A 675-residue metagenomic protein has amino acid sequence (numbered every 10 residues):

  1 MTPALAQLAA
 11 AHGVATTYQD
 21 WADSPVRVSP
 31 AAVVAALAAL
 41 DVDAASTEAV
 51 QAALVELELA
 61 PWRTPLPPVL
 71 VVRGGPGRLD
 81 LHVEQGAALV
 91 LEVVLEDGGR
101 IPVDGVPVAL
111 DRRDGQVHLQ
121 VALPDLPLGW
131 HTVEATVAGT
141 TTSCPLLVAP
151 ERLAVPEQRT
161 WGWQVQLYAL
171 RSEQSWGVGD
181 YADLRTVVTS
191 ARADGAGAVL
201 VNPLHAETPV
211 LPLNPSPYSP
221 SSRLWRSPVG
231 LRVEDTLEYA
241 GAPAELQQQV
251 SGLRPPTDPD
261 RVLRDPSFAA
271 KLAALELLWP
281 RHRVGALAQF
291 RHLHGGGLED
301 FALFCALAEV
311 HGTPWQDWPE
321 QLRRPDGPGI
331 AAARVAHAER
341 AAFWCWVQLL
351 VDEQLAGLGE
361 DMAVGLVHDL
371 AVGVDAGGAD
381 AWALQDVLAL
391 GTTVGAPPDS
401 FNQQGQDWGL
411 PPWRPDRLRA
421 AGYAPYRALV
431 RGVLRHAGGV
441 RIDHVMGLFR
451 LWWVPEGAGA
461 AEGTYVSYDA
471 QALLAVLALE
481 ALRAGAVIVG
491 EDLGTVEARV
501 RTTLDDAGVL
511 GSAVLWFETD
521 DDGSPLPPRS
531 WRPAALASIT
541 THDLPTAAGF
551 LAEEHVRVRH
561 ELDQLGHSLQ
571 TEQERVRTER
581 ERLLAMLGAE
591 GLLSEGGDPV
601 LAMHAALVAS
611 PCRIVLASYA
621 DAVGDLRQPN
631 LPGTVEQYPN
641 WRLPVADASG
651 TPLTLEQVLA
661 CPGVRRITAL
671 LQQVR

Functional and structural regions predicted by a protein language model:
A4-G13, W21-A32, L40-G86, P145-Q164: Non-catalytic, glycine-rich low-complexity segments
D80-T160, L170, W176-T186, D194 (+2 more regions): Extended acidic/polar, glycine-enriched regions that form or flank non-catalytic beta-rich accessory modules
A169, H205, V372, M446-G447: Short, glycine/acidic-enriched loop or turn micro-motifs at the edges of active sites
V210-D352, A356, G373-I614, A620-A622 (+2 more regions): Alpha-amylase-like alpha-glycosidases and glucanotransferases acting on alpha-linked glucans and related
V364-L366, V440-R441: Residue-level marker for buried hydrophobic side chains located in beta-strands that build the well-ordered beta-sheet
D369: Ligand-binding beta-strand-loop-alpha-helix segment within the catalytic cores of soluble metabolic enzymes
G624-R675: Structured C-terminal cap/extension of enzyme domains
